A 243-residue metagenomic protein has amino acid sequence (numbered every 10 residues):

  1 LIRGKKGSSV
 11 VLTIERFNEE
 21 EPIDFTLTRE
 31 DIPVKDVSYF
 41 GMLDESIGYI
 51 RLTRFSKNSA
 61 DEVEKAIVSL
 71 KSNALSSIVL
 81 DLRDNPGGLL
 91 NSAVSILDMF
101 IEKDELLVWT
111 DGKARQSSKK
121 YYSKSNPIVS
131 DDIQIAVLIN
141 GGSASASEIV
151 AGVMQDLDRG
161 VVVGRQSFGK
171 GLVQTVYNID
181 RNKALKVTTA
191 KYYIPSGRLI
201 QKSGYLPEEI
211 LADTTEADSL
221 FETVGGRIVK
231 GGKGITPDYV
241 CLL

Functional and structural regions predicted by a protein language model:
L1-I179: Cleft-lining beta-strand/loop regions that shape enzyme active-site pockets
T13-F17, Y193, E222: A generic structural motif
V34-V37, K57-D61, P195-S196, V229-G231 (+1 more regions): Short, solvent-exposed loop/turn elements at domain surfaces
V108-W109, V161-R165, P195, L199-K202 (+1 more regions): Acidic/polar loop patches that form or flank catalytic/metal-binding clefts of enzymes that bind anionic ligands
D132, L157, N182-V187, E216-D218 (+1 more regions): Active-site lining segments that contact anionic ligands and/or coordinate catalytic metals
I139, S147-A151, I179-N182, V187-T188 (+2 more regions): Functional cores that coordinate and move charged inorganic groups
R198-L243: Conserved functional hotspot residues or short segments at active or partner-binding sites across diverse domains
